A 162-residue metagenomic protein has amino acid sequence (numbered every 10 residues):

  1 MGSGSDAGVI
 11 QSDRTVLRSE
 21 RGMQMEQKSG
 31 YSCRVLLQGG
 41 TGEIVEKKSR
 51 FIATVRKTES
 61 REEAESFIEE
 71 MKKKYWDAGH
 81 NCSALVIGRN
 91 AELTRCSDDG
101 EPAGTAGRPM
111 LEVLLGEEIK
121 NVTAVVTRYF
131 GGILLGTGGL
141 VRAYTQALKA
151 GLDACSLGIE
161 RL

Functional and structural regions predicted by a protein language model:
V16-Q24: Short, Lys/Arg-enriched N-terminal segments with co-localized hydrophobic residues within the first ~10-30 amino acids
Q24-T105: C-terminal regulatory domains involved in ligand/effector binding and gene-expression control
E62-E69, K73, E112, R142 (+2 more regions): Solvent-exposed alpha-helical segments within well-ordered globular domains of core cellular machineries
D98-L134: Conserved interaction-surface patches within small, structured recognition/assembly domains
T123-V126, I133-L162: Glycine- and Gly-Pro-enriched alpha-helical subdomains that act as flexible, kink-prone "lid/hinge" or packing modules
